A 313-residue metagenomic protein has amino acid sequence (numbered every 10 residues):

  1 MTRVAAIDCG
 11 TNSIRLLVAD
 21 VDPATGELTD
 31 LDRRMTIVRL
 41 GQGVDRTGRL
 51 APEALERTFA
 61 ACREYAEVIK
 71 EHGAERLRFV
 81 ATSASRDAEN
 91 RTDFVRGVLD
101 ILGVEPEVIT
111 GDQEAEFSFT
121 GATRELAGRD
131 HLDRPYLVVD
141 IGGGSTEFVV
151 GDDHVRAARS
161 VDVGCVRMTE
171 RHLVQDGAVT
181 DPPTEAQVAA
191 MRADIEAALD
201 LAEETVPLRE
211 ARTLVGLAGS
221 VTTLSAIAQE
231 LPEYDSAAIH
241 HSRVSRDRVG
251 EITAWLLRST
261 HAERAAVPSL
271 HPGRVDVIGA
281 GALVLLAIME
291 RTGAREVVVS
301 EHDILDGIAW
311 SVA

Functional and structural regions predicted by a protein language model:
T2-T29: N-terminal basic/disordered segments at the start of proteins
V4, V18, G43-A74, A84-P135 (+1 more regions): Helical "lid/coupling" subdomains associated with nucleotide-phosphate turnover
C9, R34-T36: A structural signal for short, well-ordered beta-strand segments
T11-S13, T82, A122, G142-F148 (+1 more regions): Ser/Thr-glycine-rich phosphate-binding loops at phosphate-binding pockets of nucleotides, nucleotide cofactors
A24-L31, H154-R159: Beta-strand initiation motifs
F79: Dinucleotide-binding Rossmann-like beta1-alpha1 core, especially the glycine-rich loop that anchors the ADP
